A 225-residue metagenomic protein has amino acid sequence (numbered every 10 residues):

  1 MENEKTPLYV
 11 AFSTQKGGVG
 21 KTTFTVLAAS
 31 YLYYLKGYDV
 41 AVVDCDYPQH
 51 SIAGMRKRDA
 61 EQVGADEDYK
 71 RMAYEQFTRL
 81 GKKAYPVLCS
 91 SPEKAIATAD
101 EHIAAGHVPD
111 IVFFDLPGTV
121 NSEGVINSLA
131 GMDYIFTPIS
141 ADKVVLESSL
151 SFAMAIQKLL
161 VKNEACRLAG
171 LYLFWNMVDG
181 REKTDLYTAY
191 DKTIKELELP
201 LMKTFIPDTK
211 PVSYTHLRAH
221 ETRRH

Functional and structural regions predicted by a protein language model:
E2-L32: Walker A (P-loop) phosphate-binding motif
K5-P7, G37, P109, L168-G170: A general structural motif
Y9, V42, A84-V87, L171 (+1 more regions): Conserved beta-strand scaffold positions in the cores of enzyme catalytic domains, especially in NTP/NDP-utilizing
S13-V19, Y34-V112, G118-T119: P-loop/Walker-type NTP enzyme "switch/lid" segment
V26, S30-Y34, K57, A130 (+2 more regions): Short, well-ordered alpha-helices that flank and scaffold nucleotide-derived cofactor binding pockets
P117-T204: Conserved catalytic-core segment of NTP-binding enzymes
I206-S213: Short, glycine-rich, amphipathic interfacial segments at transmembrane boundaries or analogous
T215-R224: Conserved small/polar residues in nucleotide/adenosyl-binding loops
